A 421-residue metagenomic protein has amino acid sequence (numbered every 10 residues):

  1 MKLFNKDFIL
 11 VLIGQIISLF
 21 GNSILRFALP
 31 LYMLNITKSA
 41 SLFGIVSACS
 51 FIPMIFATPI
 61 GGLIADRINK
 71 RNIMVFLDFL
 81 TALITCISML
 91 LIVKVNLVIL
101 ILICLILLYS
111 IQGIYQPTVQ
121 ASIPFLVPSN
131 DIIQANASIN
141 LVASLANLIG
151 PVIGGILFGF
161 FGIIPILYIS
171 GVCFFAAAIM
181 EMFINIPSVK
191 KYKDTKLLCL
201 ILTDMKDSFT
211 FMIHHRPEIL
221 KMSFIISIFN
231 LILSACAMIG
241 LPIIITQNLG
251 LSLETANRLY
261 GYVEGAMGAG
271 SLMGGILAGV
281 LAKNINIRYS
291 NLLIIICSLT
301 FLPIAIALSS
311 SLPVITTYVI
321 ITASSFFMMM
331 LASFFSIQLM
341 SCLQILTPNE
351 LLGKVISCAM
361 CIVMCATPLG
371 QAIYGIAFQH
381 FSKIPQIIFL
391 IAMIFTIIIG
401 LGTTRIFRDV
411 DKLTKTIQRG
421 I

Functional and structural regions predicted by a protein language model:
M1-F8, P187-F224, I421: Juxtamembrane intracellular "pre-TM" segments in multi-pass secondary transporters
I16, L97-I114, T316-F334: Hydrophobic core of transmembrane alpha-helices in multi-pass small-molecule transporters, especially MFS/SLC-type
A28, F161-Y168, T210-G275: A single, central transmembrane helix in multi-pass transporters
I45-L63, G265-I276: Central cavity-lining transmembrane alpha-helices of secondary-active solute carriers, predominantly the Major
M54-I92: Conserved MFS/SLC helix-loop-helix module at the cytosolic interface between two early adjacent transmembrane helices
P59-L63, R67, I156, V280 (+1 more regions): Membrane-interface helix termini in secondary transporters
I73, I87, K206, S234 (+1 more regions): C-terminal transmembrane bundle of multi-pass solute transporters/carriers
V98-L105, Y109, Q134-Y192, G261 (+5 more regions): Hydrophobic alpha-helical transmembrane segments
